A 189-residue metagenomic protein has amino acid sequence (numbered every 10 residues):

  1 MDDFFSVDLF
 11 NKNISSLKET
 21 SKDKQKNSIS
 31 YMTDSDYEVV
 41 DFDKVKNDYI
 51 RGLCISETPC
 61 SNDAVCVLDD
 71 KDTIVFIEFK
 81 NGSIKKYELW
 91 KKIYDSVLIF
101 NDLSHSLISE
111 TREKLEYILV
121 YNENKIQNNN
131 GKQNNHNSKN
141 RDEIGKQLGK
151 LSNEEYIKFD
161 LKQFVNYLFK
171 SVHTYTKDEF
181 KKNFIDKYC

Functional and structural regions predicted by a protein language model:
M1-E57: Acidic-basic catalytic patches of nuclease active cores, encompassing PD-(D/E)XK and other metal-cofactor nuclease
K22-Q25, D69-D70, G131-N134: Intrinsically disordered, low-complexity coil segments
C60: Beta-rich catalytic cores
A64-C66, T73-G82, S96: Conserved catalytic cores of phosphodiester-cleaving nucleases, focusing on short active-site segments
K71-D72, E113: Short coil/turn segments at beta-strand junctions that form active-site/ligand-binding loops
N81-N153: Catalytic cores of nucleic-acid endonucleases
H136-C189: Polybasic (Lys/Arg-rich)
